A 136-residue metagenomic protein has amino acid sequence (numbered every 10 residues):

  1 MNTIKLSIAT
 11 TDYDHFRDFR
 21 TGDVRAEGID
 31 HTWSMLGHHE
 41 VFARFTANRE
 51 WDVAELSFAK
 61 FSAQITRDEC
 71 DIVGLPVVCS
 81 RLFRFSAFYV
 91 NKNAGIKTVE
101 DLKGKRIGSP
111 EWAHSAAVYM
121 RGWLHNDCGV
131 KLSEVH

Functional and structural regions predicted by a protein language model:
M1-K5: Small-molecule-sensing regulatory modules
S7, D14-H136: Short, glycine-/small- and polar/acidic-enriched structural segments that line small-molecule recognition paths
